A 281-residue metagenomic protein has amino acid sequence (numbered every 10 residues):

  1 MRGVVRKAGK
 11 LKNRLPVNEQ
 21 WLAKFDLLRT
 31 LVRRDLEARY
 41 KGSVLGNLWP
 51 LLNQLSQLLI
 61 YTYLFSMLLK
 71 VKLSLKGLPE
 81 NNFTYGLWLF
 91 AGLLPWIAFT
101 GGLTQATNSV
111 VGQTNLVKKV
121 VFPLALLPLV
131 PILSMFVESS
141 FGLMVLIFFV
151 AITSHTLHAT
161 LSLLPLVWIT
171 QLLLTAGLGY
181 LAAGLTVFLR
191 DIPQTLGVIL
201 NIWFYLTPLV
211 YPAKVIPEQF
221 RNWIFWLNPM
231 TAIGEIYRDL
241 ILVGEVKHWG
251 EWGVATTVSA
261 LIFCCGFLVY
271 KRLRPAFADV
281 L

Functional and structural regions predicted by a protein language model:
M1-L281: Hydrophobic transmembrane alpha-helices and immediately adjacent juxtamembrane helices of multi-pass inner-membrane
